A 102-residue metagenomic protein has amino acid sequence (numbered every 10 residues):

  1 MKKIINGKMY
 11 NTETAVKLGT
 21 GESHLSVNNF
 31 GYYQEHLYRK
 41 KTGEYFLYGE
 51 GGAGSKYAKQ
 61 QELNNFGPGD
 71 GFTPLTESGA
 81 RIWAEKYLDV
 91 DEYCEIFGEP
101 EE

Functional and structural regions predicted by a protein language model:
M1-E102: Secondary-structure transition motif
